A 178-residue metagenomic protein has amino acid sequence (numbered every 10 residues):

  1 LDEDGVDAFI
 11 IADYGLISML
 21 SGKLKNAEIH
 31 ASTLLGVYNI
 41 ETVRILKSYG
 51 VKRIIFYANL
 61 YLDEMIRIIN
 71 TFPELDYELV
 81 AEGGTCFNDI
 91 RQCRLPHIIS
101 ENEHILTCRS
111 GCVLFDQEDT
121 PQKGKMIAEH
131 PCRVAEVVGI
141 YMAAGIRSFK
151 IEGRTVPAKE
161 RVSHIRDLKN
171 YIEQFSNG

Functional and structural regions predicted by a protein language model:
L1-V37, I55-F56, L62-K150, R154-G178: Active-site pocket-lining/capping segments in soluble small-molecule metabolic enzymes
V51: Residues lining hydrophobic/aromatic ligand-binding pockets adjacent to catalytic sites
